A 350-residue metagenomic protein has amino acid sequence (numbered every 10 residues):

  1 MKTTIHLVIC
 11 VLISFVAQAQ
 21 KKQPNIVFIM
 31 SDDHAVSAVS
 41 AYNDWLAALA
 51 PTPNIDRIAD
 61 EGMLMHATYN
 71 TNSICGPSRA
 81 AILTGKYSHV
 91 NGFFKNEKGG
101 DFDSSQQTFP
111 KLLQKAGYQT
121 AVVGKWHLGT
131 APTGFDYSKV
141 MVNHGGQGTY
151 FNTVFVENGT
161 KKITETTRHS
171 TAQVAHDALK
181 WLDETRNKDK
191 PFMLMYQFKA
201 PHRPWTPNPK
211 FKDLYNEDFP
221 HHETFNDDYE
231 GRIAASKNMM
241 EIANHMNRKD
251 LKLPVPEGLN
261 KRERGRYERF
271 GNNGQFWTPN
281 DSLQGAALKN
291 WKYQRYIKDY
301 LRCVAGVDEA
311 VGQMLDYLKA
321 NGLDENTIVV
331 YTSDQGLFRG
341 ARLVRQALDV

Functional and structural regions predicted by a protein language model:
M1-K22: Bacterial Sec-dependent N-terminal signal peptides
Q20-M63, F93: Active-site-proximal N-terminal segment of extracellular/periplasmic enzymes that hydrolyze or transfer
K22-V27, E61-H66, Q114-A121, F135-D136 (+2 more regions): Loop/turn elements at helix/coil->beta-strand transitions in domains of secreted/extracellular proteins
D33-L49, N143-T166, D183-K190, M195-N326 (+1 more regions): Active-site-proximal cap/lid insertion segments
Y42-L46, G62-K86, G99-G100, V122-P132 (+4 more regions): Short, solvent-exposed turn/loop segments enriched in Gly/Ser/Thr/Pro and often Arg
A80-A175, R186, P204-N216: Catalytic-site neighborhoods of secreted/periplasmic enzymes that process anionic sulfate/phosphate groups
